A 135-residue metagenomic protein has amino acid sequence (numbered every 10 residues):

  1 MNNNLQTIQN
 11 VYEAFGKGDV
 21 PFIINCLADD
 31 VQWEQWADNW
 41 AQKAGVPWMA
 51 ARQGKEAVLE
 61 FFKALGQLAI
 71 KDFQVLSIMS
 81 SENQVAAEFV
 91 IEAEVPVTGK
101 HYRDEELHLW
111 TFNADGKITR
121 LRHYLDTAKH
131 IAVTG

Functional and structural regions predicted by a protein language model:
M1-D29, G135: Short, low-complexity N-terminal intrinsically disordered segments enriched in polar/charged residues
N3, L59, K63-G135: A beta-strand edge to alpha-helix "cap/lid" segment located at domain peripheries
N10-E13, W48, L68, R120: Short, flexible active-site loop motifs that bind/organize anionic cofactors or intermediates
Y12, R52-K55, N113: N-terminal/domain-start segments enriched in small and hydrophobic, helix-friendly residues, covering either
G16, R52, V97: Short glycine/serine/threonine-biased micro-segments
D19, K55, K100: Gly/Ser/Thr-rich helix-start
D29-E82: A solvent-exposed, acidic/Ser-Thr-rich amphipathic alpha-helical stretch
